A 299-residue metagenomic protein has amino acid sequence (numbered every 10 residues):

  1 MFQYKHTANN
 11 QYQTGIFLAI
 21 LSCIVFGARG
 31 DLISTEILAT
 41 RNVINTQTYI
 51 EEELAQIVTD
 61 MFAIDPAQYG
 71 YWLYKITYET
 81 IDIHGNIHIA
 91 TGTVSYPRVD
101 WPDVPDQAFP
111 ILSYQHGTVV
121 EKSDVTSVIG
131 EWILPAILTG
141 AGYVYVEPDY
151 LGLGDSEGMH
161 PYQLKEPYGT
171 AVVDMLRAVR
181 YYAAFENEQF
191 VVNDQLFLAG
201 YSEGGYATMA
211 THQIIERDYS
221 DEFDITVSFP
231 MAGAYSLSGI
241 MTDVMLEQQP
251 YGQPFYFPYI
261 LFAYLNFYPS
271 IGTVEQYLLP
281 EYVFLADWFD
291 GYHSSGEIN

Functional and structural regions predicted by a protein language model:
R29-P102, Q107: Catalytic-loop region of hydrolases
H84, I89, R98-I137: Short, surface-exposed "cap/lid" segments of acyl-processing enzymes
R98-A108, A178-A199, S220-F223: Gly/Ser-rich "nucleophile elbow"/oxyanion-hole loop immediately N-terminal to the catalytic nucleophile in hydrolases
P135-D155: Conserved alpha/beta-hydrolase
Q163-F185: Alpha/beta-hydrolase active-site loop
G200-G204, T208: Gly/Ala-rich beta-loop-alpha elbow adjacent to hydrolase catalytic centers
D221-A232: A conserved short beta-strand
M231-N299: Accessory cap/linker subdomain of secreted extracellular hydrolases
